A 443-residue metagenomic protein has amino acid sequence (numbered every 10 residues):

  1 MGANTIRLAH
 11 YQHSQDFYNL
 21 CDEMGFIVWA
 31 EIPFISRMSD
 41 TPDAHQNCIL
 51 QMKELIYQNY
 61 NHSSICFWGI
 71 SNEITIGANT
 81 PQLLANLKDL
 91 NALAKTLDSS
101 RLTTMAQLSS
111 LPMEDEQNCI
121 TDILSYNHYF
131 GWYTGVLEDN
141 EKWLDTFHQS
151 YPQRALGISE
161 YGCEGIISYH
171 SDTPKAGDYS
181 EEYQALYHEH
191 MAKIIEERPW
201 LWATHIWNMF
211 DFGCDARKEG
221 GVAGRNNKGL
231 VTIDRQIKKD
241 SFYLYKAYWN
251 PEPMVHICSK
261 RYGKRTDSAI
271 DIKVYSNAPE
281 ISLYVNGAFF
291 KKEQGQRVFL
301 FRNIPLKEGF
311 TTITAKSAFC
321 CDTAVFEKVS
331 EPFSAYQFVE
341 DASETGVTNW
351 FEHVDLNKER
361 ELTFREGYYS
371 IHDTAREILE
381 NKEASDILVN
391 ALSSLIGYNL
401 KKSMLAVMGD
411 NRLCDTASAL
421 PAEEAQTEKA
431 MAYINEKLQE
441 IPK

Functional and structural regions predicted by a protein language model:
M1-Q294, N303-P305, F310-C320: Extended substrate-binding grooves/exosites of carbohydrate-active enzymes
L20, L93, E383, I387-S394 (+2 more regions): Generic non-transmembrane alpha-helical segments
T41, H62, T80, R198 (+4 more regions): Polar helix-capping/helix-linker motif
N86, I270, E361-K402, G409: C-terminal accessory/binding modules appended to enzymatic or scaffolding proteins
R297-F299: Short S/T/G- and acidic-enriched coil/turn segments that sit immediately N-terminal to beta-strands in beta-sandwich
F319-D341, N349-W350: Edge beta-strands of extracellular beta-sandwich domains
V339-T374: Compositionally biased low-complexity segments at domain edges in trafficked proteins and select soluble regulators
S394-K443: Compact alpha-helical subdomains of small soluble proteins
